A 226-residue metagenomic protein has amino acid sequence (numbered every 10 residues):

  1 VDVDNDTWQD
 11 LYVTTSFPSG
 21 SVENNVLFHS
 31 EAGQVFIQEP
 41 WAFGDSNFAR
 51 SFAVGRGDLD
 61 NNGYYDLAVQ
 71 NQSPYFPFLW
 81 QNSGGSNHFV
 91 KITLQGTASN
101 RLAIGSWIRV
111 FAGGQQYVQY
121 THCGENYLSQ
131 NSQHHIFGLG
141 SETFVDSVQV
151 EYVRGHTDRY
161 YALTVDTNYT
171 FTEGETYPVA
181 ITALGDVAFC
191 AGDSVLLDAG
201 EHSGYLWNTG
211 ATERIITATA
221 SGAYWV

Functional and structural regions predicted by a protein language model:
V1-D2, G55: Conserved beta-strand position repeated across blades of beta-propeller domains
V3, F28, V35-F36, L59 (+2 more regions): Conserved hydrophobic/aromatic "anchor" residues that stabilize well-ordered secondary structure elements
D6, D10, N62: Acidic carboxylate motifs that coordinate Ca2+ or other divalent cations, activating on Asp/Glu
P18, V35, P40-P178: Gly/Ser/Thr/Pro-enriched helix-cap/hinge segments flanking short amphipathic alpha-helices
E23-N24, A32, Y75, H88 (+6 more regions): Cysteine-rich, disulfide-stabilized extracellular repeat modules
N25, P77, S106, Y205-W207: Short beta-strand elements bearing conserved aromatic residues within extracellular beta-rich modules
E175-V226: Proline- and Ser/Thr-rich low-complexity, intrinsically disordered segments
